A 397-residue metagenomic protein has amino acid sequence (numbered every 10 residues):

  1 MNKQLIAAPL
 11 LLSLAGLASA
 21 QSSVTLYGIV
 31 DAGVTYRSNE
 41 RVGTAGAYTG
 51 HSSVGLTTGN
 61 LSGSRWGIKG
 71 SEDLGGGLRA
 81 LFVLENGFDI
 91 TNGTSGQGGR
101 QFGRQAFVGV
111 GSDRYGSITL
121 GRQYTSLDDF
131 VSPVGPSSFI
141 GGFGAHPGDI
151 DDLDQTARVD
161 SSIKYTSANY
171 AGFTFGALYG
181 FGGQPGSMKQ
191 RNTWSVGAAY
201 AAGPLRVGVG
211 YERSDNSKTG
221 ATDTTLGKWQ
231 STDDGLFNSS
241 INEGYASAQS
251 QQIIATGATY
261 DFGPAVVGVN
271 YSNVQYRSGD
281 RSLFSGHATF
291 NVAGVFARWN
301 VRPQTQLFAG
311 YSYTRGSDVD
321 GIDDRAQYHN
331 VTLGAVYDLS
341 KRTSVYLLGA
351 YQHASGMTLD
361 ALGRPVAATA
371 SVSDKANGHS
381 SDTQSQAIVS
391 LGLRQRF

Functional and structural regions predicted by a protein language model:
P9, G67-K69, F107-V110, K164-T166 (+5 more regions): Outer-membrane beta-barrel architecture
A15-A18: N-terminal signal peptide c-region/cleavage motif recognized by signal peptidases
S22-G28, E72, G76-A80, R114-I118 (+11 more regions): Outer-envelope beta-barrel architecture signal
S22-Y36, G55-G182, Q190-R213, A350-A354: Outer membrane beta-barrel
V34-V42, F88-T94, S126-F130, G183-S187 (+5 more regions): Gram-negative outer-membrane beta-barrel proteins
G50, V54-S64, F102-R104, A157-S161 (+5 more regions): Residues that define the transmembrane beta-barrel architecture of outer-membrane proteins
G197-Y337: Detector for outer-membrane/organellar transmembrane beta-barrel domains, recognizing the amphipathic beta-strand
L339, S381-F397: Outer-membrane beta-barrel "beta-signal"
